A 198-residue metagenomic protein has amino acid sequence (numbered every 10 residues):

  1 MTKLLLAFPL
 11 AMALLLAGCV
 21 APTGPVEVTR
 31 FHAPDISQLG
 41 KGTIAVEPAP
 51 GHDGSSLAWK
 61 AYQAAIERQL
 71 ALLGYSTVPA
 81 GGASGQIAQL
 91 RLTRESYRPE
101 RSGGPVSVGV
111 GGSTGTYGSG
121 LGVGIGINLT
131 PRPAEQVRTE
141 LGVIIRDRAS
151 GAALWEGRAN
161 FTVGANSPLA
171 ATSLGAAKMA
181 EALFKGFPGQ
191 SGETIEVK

Functional and structural regions predicted by a protein language model:
M1-C19: Sec-dependent bacterial lipoprotein signal peptides
C19-L73, G192-K198: A structural "domain/chain start" motif
V20-I36, T130-K198: C-terminal/domain-edge helix-coil "capping" segments
G40-G42, I66, L73, S84-A88 (+2 more regions): Envelope-exposed proteins and targeting segments
G51-H52, R94-Y97, F161-T162: Solvent-exposed loop/turn segments at secondary-structure junctions within structured extracellular/periplasmic domains
I66-T77, L92, S96, A149 (+2 more regions): Sec/Tat-exported extracytoplasmic proteins
V78-R98, K198: Acidic helix-start/capping segments at beta-turn-to-alpha-helix junctions
R91-S150: Surface-exposed short loop/turn segments
